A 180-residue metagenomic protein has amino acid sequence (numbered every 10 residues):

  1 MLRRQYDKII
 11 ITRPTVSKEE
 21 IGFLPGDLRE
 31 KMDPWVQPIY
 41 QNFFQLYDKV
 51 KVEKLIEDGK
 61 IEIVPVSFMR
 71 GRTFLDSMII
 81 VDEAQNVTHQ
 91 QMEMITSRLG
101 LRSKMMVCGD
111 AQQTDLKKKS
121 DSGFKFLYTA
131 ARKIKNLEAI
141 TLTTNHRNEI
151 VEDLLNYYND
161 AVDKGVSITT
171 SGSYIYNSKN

Functional and structural regions predicted by a protein language model:
M1-V81, Q85-N180: Conserved helicase motor core of SF1/SF2 NTP-dependent helicases
